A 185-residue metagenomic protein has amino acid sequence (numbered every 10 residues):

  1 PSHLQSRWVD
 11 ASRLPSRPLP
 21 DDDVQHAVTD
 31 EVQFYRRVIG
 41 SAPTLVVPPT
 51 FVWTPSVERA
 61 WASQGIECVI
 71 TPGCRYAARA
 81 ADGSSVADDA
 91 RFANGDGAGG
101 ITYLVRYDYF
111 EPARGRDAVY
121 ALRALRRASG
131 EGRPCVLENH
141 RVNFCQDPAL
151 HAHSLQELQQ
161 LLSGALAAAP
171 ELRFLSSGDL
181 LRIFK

Functional and structural regions predicted by a protein language model:
P1-R13, H26-A27, F34-V136: Active-site-adjacent pocket scaffolds in enzyme catalytic domains
P1-S16, L155-L162, A167: A solvent-exposed, charged loop/short amphipathic helix patch at secondary-structure junctions
A11-D21, A42-P43, Q146-A149: Surface-exposed cleft-lining segments at the edges of enzyme active sites
S16, P20-D21, V52-T54, D117 (+1 more regions): General structural signal for secondary-structure boundaries
D22-D30, D117-R123, H151-G164: Well-ordered, non-membrane alpha-helical segments in soluble/globular domains
R37, S63-V86, P134-K185: C-terminal domain-boundary segment and adjacent tail
